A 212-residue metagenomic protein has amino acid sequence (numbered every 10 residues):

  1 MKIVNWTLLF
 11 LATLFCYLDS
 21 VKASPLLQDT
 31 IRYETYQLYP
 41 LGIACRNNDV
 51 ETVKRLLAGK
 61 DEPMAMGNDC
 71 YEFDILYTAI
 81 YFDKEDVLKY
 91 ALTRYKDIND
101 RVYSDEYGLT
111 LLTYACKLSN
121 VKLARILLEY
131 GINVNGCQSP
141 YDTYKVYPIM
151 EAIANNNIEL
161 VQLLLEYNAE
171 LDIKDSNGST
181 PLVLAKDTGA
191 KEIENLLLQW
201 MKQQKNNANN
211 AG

Functional and structural regions predicted by a protein language model:
M1-W6: Positively charged n-region of N-terminal signal peptides that target proteins for export
L8-C16: Bacterial N-terminal signal peptides
V21-G59, C70-E85, K89, T93 (+3 more regions): Intrinsically disordered, low-complexity regulatory segments in ankyrin-centric signaling systems
Y33-L41, M66-L76, R101-L111, C137-P148 (+1 more regions): Ankyrin-repeat boundary/"N-cap" motif
I43-N48, T78-K84, Y114-N120, E151-N157 (+1 more regions): Ankyrin repeat A-helix N-terminal signature
T52, D86-V87, K122-L123, E159-L160 (+1 more regions): Conserved ankyrin/ankyrin-like repeat signature
R55-M64, K89-I98, R125-V134, Q162-E170 (+1 more regions): Ankyrin repeat domain, specifically the short helix-to-loop turn at the C-terminus of the second helix of each repeat
L171-N206, N210: Leucine-rich solenoid repeat scaffolds
